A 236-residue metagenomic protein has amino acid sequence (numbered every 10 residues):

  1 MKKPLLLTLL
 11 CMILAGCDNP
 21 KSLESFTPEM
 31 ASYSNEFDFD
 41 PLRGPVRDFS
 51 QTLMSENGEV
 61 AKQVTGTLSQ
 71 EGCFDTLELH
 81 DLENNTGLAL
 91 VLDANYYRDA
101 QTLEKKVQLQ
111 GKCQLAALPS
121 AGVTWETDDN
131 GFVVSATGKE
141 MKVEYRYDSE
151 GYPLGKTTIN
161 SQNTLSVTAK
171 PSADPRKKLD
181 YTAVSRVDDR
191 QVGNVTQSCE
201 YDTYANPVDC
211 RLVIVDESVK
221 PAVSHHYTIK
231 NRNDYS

Functional and structural regions predicted by a protein language model:
M1-A15: Sec-dependent bacterial lipoprotein signal peptides
C17-S236: Buried hydrophobic residues that stabilize the cores of well-folded domains
